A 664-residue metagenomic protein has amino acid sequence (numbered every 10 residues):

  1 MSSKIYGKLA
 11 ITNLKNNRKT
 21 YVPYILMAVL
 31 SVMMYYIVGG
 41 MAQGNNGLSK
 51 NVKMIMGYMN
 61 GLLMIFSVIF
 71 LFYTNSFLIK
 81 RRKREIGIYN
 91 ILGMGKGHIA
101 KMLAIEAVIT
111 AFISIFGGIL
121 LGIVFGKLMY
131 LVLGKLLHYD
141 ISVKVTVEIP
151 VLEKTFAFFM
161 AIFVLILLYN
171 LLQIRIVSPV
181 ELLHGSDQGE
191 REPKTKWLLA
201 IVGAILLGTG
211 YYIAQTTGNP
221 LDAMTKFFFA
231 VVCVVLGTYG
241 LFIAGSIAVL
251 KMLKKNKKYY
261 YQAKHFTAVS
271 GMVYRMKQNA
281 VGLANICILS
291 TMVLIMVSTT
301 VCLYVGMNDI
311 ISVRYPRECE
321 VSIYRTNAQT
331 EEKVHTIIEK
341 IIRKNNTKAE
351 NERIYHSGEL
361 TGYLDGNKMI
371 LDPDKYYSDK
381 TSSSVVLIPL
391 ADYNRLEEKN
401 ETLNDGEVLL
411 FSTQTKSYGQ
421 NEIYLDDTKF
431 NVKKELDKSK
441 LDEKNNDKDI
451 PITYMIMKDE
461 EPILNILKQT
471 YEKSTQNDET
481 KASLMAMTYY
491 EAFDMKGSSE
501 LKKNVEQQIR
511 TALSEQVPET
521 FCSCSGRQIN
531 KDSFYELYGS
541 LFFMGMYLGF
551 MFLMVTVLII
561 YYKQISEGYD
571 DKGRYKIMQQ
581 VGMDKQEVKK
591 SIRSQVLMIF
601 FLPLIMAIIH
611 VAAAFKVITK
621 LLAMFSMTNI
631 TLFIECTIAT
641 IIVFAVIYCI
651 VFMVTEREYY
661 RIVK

Functional and structural regions predicted by a protein language model:
M1-V32, E192-W197, L206, F242-S290 (+2 more regions): N-terminal Sec/SRP start-transfer signal
S3-I5, I176-E190, Y569, Y660-K664: Short cytosolic juxtamembrane segments of multi-pass membrane proteins
K19-N45, N51-G87, A107-L121, I201 (+5 more regions): Hydrophobic alpha-helical transmembrane segments of multi-pass inner-membrane transport and secretion
G40-K50, I119-L152, G208-K226, P603-K664: Short helix-loop junctions at transmembrane helix boundaries
I109-L253: Hydrophobic alpha-helical segments
F228, V232-M252, D309-H335, M624-V663: Alpha-helical transmembrane segments and their immediate juxtamembrane interface regions
I310-Y324, Q329-M554: Basic-flanked hydrophobic alpha-helices used for secretion and membrane insertion
